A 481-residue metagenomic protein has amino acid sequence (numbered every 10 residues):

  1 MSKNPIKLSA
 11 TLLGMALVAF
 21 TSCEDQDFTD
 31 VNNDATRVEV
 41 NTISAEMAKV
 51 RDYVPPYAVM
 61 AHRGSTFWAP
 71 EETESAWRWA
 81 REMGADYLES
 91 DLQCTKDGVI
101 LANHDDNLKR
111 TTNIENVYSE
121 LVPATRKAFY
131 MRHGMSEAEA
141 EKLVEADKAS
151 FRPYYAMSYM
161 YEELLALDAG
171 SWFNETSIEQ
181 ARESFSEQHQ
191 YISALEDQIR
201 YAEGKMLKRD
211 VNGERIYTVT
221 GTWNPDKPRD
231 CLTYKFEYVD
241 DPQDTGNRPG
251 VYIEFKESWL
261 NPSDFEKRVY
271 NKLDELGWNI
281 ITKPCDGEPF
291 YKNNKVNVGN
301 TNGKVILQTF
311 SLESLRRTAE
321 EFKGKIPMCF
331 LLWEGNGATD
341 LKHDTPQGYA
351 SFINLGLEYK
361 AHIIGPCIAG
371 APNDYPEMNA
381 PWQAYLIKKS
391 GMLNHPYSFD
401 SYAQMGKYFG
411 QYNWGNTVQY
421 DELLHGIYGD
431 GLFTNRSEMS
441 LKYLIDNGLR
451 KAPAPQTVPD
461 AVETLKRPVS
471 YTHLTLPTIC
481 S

Functional and structural regions predicted by a protein language model:
S2-A10: Bacterial N-terminal signal peptides that target proteins for export
T11-A19: Bacterial N-terminal signal peptides
L12, F67-W68, P477-T478: Intrinsically disordered, low-complexity segments enriched in polar/charged small residues
C23-L474: Phosphate-group recognition and catalysis centered on beta-loop-alpha active-site segments
H473-S481: Single conserved hydrophobic/aromatic residue that forms the stacking wall/gate of nucleotide- or nucleobase-binding
